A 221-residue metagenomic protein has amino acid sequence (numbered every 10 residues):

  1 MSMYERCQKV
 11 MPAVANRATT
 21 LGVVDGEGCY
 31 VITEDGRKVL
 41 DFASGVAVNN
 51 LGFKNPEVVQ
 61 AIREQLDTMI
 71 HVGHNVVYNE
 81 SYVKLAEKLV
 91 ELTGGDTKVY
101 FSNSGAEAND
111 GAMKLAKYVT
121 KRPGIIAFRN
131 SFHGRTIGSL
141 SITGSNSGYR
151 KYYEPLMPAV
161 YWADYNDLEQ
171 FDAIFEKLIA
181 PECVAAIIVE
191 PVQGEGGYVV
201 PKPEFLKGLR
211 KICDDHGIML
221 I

Functional and structural regions predicted by a protein language model:
M1-E27, S81-Y82: Active-site-adjacent loop/helix segments that line or gate small-molecule/cofactor pockets in enzymes
K9, K38-R122, I126: Glycine-rich loop-to-alpha-helix module at the N-terminal edge of alpha/beta enzyme cores
T20-D41: Active-site and channel-lining beta-strand-loop segments that bind or position nucleotide-derived/phosphorylated
R37, A186, I218-I221: Hydrophobic "anchor" residues on beta-strands that sit immediately upstream of conserved functional sites
G45, T68-M69, L168, P191-E195: A short, flexible beta-alpha/helix-coil linker loop
E87-A186: PLP-dependent aspartate aminotransferase-fold enzymes
P181, V199-I221: Catalytic PLP-binding core of fold-type I/II PLP enzymes
E182-Y198: Short acidic, glycine-rich surface-loop motifs adjacent to enzyme active sites
